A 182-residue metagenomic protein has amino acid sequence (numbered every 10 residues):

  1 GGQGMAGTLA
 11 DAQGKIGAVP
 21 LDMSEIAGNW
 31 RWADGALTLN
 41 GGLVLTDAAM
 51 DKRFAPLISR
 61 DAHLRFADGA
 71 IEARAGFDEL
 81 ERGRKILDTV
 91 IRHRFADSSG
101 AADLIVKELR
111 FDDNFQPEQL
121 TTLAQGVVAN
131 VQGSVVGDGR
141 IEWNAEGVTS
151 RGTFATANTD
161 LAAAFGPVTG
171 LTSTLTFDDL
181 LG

Functional and structural regions predicted by a protein language model:
G1-D138, G147-S150, A157-G182: Interface amphipathic segments
